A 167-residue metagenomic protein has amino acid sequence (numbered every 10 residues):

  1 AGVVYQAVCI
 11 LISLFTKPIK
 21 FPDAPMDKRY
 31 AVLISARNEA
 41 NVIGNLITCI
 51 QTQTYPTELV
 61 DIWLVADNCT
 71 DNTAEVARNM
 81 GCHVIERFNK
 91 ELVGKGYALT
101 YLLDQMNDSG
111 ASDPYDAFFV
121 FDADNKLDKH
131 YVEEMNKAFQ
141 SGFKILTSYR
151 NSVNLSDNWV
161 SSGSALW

Functional and structural regions predicted by a protein language model:
A1-M26: N-terminal membrane-anchoring/stem segments of glycan-assembly enzymes
K28-A31, D61: Cell-envelope/extracellular polymer assembly enzymes that use nucleotide-activated donors
S35, E58-N68, I85-F88: Short beta-strand/loop segment that forms part of the nucleotide-sugar
G44, D71-R78, E86, K129-H130: Acidic helix N-cap motif at the loop->helix transition within catalytic regions of sugar-transfer enzymes
T48-L59: Short, acidic, metal-binding catalytic loop of nucleotide-sugar glycosyltransferases
A66-A74, N89-E91, K126: A conserved acidic beta->alpha catalytic loop
N72, P114-Y115, F121-A138: Acidic donor-binding/catalytic loop of UDP-sugar-dependent glycosyltransferases, especially processive GT2
F88-A111, H130-W167: Long helical/loop segments within the catalytic core of UDP-sugar-dependent glycosyltransferases, especially the large
